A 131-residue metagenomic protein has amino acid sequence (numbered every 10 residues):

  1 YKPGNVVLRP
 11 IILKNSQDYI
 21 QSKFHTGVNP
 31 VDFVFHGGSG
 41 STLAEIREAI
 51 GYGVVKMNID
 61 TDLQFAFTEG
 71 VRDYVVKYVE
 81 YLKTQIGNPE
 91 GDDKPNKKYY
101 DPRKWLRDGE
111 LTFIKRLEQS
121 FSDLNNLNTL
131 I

Functional and structural regions predicted by a protein language model:
Y1, Y52-G70: Glycine-rich phosphate-binding active-site loops on the catalytic face of alpha/beta enzymes
G4-F33: Alpha-helix-loop-beta-strand connector modules within alpha/beta enzyme cores
P10-Q17, I46, I114-F121: Generic structural signal for well-ordered alpha-helices, preferentially at hydrophobic/aromatic core positions
V31-G37, V55-I59: Hydrophobic faces of well-ordered beta-strands that scaffold small-molecule active sites in alpha/beta enzyme cores
G37-S41, T61-Q64: Glycine-rich beta-alpha junction loops
G38-G53: Catalytic cores of alpha/beta
V71-V75: Short low-complexity, flexible loop/linker segments enriched in glycine and/or proline with clustered acidic
V76-I131: Extended, intrinsically disordered, low-complexity segments
